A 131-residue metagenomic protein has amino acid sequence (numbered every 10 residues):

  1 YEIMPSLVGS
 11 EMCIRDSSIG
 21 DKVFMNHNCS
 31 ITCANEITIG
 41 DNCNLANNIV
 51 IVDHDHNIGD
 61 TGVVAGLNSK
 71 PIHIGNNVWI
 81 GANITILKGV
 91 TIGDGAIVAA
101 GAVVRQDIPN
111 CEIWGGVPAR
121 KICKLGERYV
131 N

Functional and structural regions predicted by a protein language model:
Y1-G9, C13-D16: Single conserved hydrophobic/aromatic residue that forms the stacking wall/gate of nucleotide- or nucleobase-binding
Y1-I3, G62-L67: Regulatory activation segment
R15, G20-D21, M25-H27, T32-N35 (+12 more regions): Left-handed beta-helix
C43-N44, V64-L67, A119-R120: Short alpha-helical linear motifs
D55-N57, T61-V64, V90, K124-L125: Conserved catalytic-core motifs of eukaryotic protein kinase domains, centered on the activation segment
N110-N131: Conserved beta-strand-loop-alpha-helix hinge in the C-terminal portion of ABC ATPase nucleotide-binding domains
